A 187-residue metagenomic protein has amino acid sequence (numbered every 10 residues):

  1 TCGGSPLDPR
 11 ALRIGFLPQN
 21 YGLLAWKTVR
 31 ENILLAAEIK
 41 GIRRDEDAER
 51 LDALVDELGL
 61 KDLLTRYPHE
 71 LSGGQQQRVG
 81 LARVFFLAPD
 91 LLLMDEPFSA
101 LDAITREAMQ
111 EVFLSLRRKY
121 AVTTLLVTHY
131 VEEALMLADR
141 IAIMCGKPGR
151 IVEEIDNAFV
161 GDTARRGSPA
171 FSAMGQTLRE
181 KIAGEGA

Functional and structural regions predicted by a protein language model:
T1-R10: Conserved ABC transporter NBD signature motif
L17, L81: Hydrophobic anchor residue at the start of the ABC signature
K27-L34: Short coil-to-helix segment of the ABC ATPase nucleotide-binding domain corresponding to the Q-loop/switch region
L34, E38, D45-L63, S115: Conserved ABC ATPase "signature" region
Y67-L71, Q75: Conserved ABC ATPase signature
F86-D90: A short, proline-enriched helix->beta-strand linker immediately N-terminal to the Walker B motif in ABC-type P-loop
L92-D95: Catalytic Walker B motif of ABC-type/P-loop ATPase nucleotide-binding domains
